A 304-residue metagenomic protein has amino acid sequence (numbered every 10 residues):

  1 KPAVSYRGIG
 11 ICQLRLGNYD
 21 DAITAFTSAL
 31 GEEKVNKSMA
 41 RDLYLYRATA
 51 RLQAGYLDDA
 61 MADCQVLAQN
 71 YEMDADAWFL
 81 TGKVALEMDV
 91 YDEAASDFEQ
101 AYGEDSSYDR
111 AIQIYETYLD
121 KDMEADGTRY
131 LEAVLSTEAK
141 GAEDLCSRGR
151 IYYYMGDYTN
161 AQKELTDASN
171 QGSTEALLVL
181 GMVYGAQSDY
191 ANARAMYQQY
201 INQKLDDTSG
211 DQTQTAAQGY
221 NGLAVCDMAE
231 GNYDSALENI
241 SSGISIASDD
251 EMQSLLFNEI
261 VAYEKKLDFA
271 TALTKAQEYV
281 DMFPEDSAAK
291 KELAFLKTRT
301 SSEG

Functional and structural regions predicted by a protein language model:
K1, L30-A40, L135-G141, N202-Q214 (+1 more regions): Flexible helix-coil transition and linker loops at the boundaries of alpha-helical arrays
V4, S38-D42, D76, D109-R110 (+7 more regions): Start-of-helix register in tetratricopeptide repeats
G8, R15, M39-Y46, L80 (+6 more regions): Canonical tetratricopeptide repeat
I11, T49, K83, E116 (+5 more regions): Residue-level recognition of tetratricopeptide repeat
R15, Q53-A54, E87-M88, T117-K121 (+7 more regions): Register position in tetratricopeptide repeats
